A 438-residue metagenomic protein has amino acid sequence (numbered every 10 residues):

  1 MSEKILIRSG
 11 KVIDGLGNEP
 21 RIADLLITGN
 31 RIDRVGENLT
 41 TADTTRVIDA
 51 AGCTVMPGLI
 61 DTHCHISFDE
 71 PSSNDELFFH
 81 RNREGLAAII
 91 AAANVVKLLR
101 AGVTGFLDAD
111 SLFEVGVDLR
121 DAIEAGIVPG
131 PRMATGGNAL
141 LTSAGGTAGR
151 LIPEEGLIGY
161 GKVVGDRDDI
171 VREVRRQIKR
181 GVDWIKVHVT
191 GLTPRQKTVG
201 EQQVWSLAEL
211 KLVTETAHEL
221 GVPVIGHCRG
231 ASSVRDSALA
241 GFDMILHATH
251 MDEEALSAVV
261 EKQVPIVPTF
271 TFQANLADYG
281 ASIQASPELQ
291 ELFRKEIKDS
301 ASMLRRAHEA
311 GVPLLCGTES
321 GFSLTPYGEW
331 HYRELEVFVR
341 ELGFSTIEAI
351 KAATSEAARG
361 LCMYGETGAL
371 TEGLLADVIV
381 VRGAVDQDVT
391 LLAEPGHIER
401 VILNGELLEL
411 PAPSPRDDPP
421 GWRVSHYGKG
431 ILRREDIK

Functional and structural regions predicted by a protein language model:
M1-A23, I27-G29, D33, N38 (+3 more regions): Active-site microenvironment of metallo-dependent hydrolases
N38-M56, G85, I178: Active-site metal-binding motif and surrounding structural segment of the metallo-beta-lactamase
C53-A125, S143-G146, A208, A240: Metal-associated gating/positioning segment near the N- to mid-region
E76-I89, R150-R172, P223: Active-site mouth loops of central-metabolism enzymes
A87-V95, G165-Q177, R229-S233: Short, acidic/polar
I90-G116, P129-A139, V182-R195, V222-P223 (+3 more regions): Divalent metal-dependent hydrolysis catalytic cores, especially in the metallo-beta-lactamase
V189-S302, L315, S320-S323, E341-F344 (+3 more regions): Active-site core of metal-dependent hydrolases
E219, K298-A384: His/Asp/Glu-enriched, well-ordered alpha-helical/loop segment that forms or immediately abuts the divalent-metal
